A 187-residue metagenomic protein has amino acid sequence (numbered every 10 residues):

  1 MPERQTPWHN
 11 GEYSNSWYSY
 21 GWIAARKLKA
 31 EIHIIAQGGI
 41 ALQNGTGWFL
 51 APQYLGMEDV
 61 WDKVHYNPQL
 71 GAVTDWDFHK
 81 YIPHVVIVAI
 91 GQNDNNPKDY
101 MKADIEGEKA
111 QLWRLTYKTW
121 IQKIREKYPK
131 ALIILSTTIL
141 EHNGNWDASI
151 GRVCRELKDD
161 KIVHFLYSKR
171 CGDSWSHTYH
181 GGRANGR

Functional and structural regions predicted by a protein language model:
M1: Short, solvent-exposed beta-strand-terminating loops
T6-E106, R114, L140-A148: Conserved SGNH/GDSL esterase-like catalytic core that processes O-acyl groups on lipids and polysaccharides
E12, E108-L112, H180-A184: Short, surface-exposed alpha-helical recognition segments that flank or form part of ligand/macromolecule-binding
Y18, W22, R26, Q111 (+4 more regions): Solvent-exposed, polar/charged alpha-helical surfaces in well-ordered, non-transmembrane soluble domains, broadly
K27, Y128, L157-D160: Short, well-ordered coil/turn elements that cap or connect secondary structure elements
H33-I35, I134, V163-F165: General small-molecule cofactor/ligand-binding pocket signal
Q53, N96, T138-R187: Catalytic His-Asp segment of secreted/periplasmic serine-dependent ester chemistry enzymes
I87-D94, Y117-R152, L166: Active-site segments of SGNH/GDSL-like serine hydrolases that catalyze O-acetyl group transfer/hydrolysis on lipids
